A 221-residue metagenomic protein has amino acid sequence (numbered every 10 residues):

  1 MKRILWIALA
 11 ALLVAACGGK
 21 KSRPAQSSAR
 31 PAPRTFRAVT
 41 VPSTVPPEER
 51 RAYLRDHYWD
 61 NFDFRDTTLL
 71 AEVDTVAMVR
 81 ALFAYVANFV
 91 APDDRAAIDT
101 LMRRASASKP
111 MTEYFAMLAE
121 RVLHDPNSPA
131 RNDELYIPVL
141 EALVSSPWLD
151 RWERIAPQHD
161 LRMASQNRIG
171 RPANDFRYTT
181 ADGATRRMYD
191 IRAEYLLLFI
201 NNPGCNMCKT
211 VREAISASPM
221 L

Functional and structural regions predicted by a protein language model:
K2-A8: Sec-dependent signal peptide recognition, specifically the positively charged N-region followed immediately by
I7, R171, A181, R192-A193: Short, solvent-exposed coil/turn segments
V14-A16: C-terminal motif of bacterial Sec signal peptides marking the signal peptidase cleavage site
G18-T180: Oxidative protein folding and maturation machinery
A184-E213: Short active-site neighborhood of thiol/selenol oxidoreductases, capturing the structured segment around
A214, P219-L221: Short, intrinsically disordered, charge-balanced linker/junction segments flanking boundaries in proteins
